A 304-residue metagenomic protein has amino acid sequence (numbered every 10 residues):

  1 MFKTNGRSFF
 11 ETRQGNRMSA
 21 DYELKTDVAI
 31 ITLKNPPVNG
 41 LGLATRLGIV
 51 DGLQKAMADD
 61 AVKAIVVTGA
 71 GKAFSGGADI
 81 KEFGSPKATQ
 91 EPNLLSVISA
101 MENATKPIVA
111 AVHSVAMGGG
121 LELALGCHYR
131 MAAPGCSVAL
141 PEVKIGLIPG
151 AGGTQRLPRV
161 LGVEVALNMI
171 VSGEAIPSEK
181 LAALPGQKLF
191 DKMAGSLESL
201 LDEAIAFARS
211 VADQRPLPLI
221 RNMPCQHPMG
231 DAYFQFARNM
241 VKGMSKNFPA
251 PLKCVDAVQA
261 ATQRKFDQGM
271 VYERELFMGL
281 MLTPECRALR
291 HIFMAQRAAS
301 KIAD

Functional and structural regions predicted by a protein language model:
F2, G6-A70, G84-S85, S96-S99: Conserved CoA-thioester-binding segment of acyl-CoA-metabolizing enzymes
N16-L33, E122, G126, N168-L276 (+2 more regions): Amphipathic alpha-helical segments at domain termini/boundaries
A56, M101-A104, V211, L280: Hydrophobic helix-cap positions at the C-terminus of alpha-helices in RecA-like/P-loop ATPase nucleotide-binding cores
G69-A100, A116, K144-L147: Glycine- (often His-adjacent) and acidic-residue-rich active-site loop that binds/positions the CoA thioester
A100-I145, P149-G150: Glycine-rich beta-to-alpha active-site loop
T154-E164: Hydrophobic, secondary-structure "cap" segments at the distal end of domains
M278-R287: Long amphipathic alpha-helix in the N-terminal Rossmann-like dinucleotide-binding domain of NAD(P)-dependent
